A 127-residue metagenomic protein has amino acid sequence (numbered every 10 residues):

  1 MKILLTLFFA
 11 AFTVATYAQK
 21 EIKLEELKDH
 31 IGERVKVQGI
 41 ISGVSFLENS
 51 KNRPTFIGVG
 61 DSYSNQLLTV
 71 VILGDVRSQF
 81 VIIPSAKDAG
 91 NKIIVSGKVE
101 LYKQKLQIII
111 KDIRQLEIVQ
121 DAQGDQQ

Functional and structural regions predicted by a protein language model:
M1-L4, Y17, Q126-Q127: Short, Lys/Arg-enriched, disordered terminal segments
I3-F12: Sec-dependent N-terminal signal peptides
F12-A18: Sec/Tat signal peptide C-region and signal peptidase I cleavage site
Q19-Q127: OB-fold single-stranded nucleic acid-binding module
